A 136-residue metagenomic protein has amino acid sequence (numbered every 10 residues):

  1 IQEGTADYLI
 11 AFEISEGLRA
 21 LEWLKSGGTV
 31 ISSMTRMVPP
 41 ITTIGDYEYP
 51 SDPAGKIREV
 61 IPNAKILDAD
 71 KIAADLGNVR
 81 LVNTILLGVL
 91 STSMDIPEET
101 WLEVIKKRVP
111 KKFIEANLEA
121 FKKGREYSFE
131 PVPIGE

Functional and structural regions predicted by a protein language model:
I1-E136: Active-site cofactor/cluster-binding pocket
